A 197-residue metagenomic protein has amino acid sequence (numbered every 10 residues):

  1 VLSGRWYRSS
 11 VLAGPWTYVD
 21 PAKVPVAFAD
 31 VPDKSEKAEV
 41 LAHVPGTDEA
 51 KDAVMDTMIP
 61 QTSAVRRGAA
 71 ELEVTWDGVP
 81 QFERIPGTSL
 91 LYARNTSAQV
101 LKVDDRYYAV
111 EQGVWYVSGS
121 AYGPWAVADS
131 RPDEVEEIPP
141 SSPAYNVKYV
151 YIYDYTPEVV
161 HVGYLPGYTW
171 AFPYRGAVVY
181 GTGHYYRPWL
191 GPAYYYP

Functional and structural regions predicted by a protein language model:
V1-P197: Low-complexity segments
